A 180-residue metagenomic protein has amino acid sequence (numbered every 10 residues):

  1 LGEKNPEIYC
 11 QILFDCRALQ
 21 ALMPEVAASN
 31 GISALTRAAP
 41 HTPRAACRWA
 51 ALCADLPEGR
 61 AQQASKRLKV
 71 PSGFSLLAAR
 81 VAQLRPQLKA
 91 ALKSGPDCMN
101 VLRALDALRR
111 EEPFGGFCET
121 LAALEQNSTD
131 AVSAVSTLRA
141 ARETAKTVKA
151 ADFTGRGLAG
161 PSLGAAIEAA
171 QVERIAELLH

Functional and structural regions predicted by a protein language model:
L1-D130: Conserved, hydrophobic alpha-helical core segments of structured domains
R109-H180: Charged substrate- and nucleic-acid-binding regions of tRNA-handling and nucleotidyl-transfer enzymes, centered on
